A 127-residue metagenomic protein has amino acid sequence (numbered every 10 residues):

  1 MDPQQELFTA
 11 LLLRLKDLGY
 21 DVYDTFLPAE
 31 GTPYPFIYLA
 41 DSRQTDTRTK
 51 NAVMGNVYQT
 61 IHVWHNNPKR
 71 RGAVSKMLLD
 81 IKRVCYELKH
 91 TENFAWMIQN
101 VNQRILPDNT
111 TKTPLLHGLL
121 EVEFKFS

Functional and structural regions predicted by a protein language model:
M1-F26, R43-S127: Charged, amphipathic alpha-helical segments and their flanking helix caps
P28-T32: A short beta-turn/loop motif at secondary-structure boundaries
P33-D41: A short, hydrophobic beta-strand-centered structural micro-motif
